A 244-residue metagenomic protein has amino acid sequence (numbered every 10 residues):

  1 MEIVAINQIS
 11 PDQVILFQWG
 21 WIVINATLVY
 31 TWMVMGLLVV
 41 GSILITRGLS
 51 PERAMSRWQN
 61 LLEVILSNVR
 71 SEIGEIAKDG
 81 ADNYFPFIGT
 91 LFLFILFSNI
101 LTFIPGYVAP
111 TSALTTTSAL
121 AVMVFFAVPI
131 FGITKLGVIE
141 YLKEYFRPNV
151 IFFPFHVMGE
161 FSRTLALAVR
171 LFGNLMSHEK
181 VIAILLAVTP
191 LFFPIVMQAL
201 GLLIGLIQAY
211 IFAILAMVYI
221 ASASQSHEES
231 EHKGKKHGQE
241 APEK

Functional and structural regions predicted by a protein language model:
M1-K244: Selective transmembrane helix interface/packing segments
